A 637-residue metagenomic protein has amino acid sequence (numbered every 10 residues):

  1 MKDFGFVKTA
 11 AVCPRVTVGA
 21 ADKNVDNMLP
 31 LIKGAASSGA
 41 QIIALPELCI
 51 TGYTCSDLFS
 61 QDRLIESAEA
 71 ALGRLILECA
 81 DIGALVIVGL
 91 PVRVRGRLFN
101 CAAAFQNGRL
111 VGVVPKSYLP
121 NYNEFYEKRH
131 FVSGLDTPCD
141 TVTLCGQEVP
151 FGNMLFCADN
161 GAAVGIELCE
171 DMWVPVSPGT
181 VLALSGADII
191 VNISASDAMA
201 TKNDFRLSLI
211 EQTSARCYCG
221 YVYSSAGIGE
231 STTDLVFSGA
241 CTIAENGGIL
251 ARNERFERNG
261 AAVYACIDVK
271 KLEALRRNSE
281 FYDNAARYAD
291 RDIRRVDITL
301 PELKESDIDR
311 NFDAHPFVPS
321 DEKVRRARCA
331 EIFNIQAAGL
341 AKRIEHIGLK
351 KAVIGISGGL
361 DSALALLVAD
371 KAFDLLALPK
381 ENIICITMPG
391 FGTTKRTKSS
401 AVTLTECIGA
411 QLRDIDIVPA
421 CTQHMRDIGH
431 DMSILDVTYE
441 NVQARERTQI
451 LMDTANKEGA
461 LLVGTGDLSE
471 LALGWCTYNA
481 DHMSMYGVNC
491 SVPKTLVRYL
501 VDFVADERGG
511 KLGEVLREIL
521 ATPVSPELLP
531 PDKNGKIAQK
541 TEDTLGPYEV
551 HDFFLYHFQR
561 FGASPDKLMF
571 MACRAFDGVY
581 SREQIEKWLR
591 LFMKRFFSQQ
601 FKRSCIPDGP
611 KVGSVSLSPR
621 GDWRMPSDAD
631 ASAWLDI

Functional and structural regions predicted by a protein language model:
M1-G355, K371-K380, L412: Enzyme catalytic cores with a strong preference for nitrogen-chemistry domains
V7-K8, N24, N160, Y218-C219 (+5 more regions): ATP/NTP-dependent adenylation/nucleotidyl-transfer catalytic domains that generate, transfer, or process NMP-activated
